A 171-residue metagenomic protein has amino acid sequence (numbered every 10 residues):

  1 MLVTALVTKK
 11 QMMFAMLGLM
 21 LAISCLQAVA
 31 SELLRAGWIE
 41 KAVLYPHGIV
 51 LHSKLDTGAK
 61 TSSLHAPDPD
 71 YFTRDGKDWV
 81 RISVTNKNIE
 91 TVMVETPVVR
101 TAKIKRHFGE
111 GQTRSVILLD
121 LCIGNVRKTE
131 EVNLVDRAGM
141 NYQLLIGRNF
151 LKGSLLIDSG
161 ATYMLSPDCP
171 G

Functional and structural regions predicted by a protein language model:
L2-V3, M20, N141: Helix-centric, low-specificity signal for extended rod-like, repetitive segments
V3-M16: Bacterial N-terminal signal peptides that target proteins for export
A15-S24: Bacterial N-terminal signal peptides
V29-G171: Pepsin/retropepsin-fold aspartyl endopeptidases
